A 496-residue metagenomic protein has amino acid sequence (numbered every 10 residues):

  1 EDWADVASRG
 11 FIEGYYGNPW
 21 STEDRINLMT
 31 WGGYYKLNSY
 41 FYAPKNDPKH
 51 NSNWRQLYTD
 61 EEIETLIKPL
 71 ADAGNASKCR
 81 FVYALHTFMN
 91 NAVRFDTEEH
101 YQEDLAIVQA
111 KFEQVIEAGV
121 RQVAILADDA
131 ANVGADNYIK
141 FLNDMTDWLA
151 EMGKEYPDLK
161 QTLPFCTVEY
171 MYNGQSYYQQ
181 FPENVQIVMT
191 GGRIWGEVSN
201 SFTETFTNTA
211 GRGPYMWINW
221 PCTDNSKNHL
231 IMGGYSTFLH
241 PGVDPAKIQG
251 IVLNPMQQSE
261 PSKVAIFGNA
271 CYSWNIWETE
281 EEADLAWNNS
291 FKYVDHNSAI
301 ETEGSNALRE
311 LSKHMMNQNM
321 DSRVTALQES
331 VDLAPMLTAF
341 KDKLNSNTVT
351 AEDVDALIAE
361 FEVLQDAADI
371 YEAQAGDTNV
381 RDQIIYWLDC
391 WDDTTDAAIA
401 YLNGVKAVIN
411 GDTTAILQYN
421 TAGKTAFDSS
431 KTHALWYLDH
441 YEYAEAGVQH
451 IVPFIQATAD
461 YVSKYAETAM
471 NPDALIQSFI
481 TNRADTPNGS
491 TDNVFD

Functional and structural regions predicted by a protein language model:
E1-A7, M470-S478: Non-catalytic accessory regions flanking glycosidase/transglycosidase catalytic cores in CAZymes
E1-K111, E117-R121: Feature activates predominantly on carbohydrate-active enzymes
F11, G32, V115, I125 (+3 more regions): Conserved, mostly hydrophobic/aromatic
G14-Y15, A130-N288: Catalytic-core regions of glycoside hydrolase
E62-I63, I67, F81-G153, P157-S176: Helix-rich catalytic cores of soluble enzyme domains
I125, A474, T481-R483, V494-D496: A short beta-strand element within beta-rich, extracytoplasmic domains of secreted/secretory-pathway proteins
E278-I476, R483: C-terminal functional modules
T486-G489: Surface-exposed intrinsically disordered loops and tails
